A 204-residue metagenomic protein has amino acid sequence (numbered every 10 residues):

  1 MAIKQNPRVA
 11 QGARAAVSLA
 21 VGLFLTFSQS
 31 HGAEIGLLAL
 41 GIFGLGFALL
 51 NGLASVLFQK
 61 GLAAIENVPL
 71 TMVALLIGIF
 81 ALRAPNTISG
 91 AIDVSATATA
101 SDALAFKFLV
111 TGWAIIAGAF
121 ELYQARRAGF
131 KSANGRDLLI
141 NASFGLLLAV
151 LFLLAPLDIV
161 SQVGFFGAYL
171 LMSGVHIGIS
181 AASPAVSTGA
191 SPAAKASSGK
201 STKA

Functional and structural regions predicted by a protein language model:
M1-L62, A182-A204: N-terminal topogenic module of multi-pass integral membrane proteins
R14-V21, L70-A81, N141-L148: Core segments of transmembrane alpha-helices that mediate helix-helix packing or line hydrophobic substrate/ligand
H31-G46, A98-I115, G167-L171: Structural signature of hydrophobic alpha-helical transmembrane segments
L53-I65, R127-N134: Membrane-interface helix-boundary motifs at transmembrane edges
L62-V73, A133-N141: Cytoplasmic-side transmembrane-helix entry/capping segments in multi-pass membrane proteins
L76-L138: Membrane-proximal helix-loop-helix units in multi-pass membrane proteins
I77-S89, F144-Q162: Hydrophobic alpha-helical transmembrane segments in multi-pass integral membrane proteins
V163-G178: Small-residue-rich transmembrane alpha-helices that serve as helix-helix interface/gating elements in multipass
